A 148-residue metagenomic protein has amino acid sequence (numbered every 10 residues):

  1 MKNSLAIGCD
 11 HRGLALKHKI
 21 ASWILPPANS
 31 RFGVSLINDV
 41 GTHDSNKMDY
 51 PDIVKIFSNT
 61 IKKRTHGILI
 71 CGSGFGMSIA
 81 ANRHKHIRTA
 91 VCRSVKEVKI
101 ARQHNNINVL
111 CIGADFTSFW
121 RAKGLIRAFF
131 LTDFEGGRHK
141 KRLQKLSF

Functional and structural regions predicted by a protein language model:
M1, A15-K19, W23, Y50-T60: Patatin-like phospholipase
S4-L5, R64-G67, H86-R88: Short active-site oxyanion
A6-K19, V95-F148: C-terminal binding/interaction regions
W23, P27, T60, R64 (+3 more regions): Change "in soluble alpha/beta enzymes" to "in soluble alpha/beta proteins
L25-L36: Intrinsic disorder/low-complexity segments
S35-M48: A short beta-strand-loop structural module common to alpha/beta enzyme folds
I53-S73: Short, structured active-site "lid" loops
L69-D115: Mid-chain, well-packed structural core segment of small domains
